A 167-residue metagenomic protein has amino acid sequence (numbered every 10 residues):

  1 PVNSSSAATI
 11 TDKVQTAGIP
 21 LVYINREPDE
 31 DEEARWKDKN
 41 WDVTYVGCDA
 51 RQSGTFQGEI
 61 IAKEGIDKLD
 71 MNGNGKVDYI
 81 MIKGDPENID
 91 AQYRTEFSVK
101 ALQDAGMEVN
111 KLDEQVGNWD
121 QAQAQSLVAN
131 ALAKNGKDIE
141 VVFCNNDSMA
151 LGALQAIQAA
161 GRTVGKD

Functional and structural regions predicted by a protein language model:
P1-D167: A residue-level marker of the well-folded mature domains of exported/periplasmic proteins
